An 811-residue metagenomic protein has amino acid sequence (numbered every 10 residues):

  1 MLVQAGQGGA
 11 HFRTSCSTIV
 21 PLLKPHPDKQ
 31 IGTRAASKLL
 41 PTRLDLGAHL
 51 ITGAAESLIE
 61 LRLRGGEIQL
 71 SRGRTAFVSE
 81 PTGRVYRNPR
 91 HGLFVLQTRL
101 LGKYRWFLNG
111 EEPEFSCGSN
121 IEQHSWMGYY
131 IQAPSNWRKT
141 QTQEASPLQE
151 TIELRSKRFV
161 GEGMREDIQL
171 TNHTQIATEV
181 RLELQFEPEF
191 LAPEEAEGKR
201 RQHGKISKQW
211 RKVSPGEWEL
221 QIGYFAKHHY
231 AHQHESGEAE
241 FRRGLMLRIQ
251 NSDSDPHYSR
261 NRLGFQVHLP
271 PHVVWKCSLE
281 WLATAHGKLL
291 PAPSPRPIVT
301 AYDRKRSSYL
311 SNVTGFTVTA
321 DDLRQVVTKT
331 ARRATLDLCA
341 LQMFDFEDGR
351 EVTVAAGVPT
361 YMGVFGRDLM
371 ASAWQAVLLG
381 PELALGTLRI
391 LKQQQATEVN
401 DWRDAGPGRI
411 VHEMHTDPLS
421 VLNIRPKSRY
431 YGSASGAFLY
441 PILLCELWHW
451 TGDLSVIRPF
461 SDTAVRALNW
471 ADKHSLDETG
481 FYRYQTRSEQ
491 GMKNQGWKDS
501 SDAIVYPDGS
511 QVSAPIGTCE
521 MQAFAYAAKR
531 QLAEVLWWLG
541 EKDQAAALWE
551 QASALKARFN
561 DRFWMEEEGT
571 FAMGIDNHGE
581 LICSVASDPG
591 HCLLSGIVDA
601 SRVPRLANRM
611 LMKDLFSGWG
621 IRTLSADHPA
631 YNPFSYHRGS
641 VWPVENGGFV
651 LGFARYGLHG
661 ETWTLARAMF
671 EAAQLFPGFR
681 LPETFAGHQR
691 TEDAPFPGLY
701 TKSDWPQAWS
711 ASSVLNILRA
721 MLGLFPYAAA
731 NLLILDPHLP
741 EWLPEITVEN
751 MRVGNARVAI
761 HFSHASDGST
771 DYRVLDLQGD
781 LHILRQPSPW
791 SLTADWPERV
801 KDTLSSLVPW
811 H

Functional and structural regions predicted by a protein language model:
F12, T18-D45, G163, T174-G363 (+8 more regions): Acidic/polar, glycine-enriched structural segments that form the non-catalytic walls/loops of the carbohydrate-binding
P21, D28-T151, V160-G163, Q175-A177 (+6 more regions): An extended acidic
Y129-N136, V318-V364, R389-Y430, L476-G517 (+9 more regions): Extended glycan-interaction surfaces of carbohydrate-active proteins
L170-T174, V774-D776: Asparagine-centered strand-capping/turn motif at beta-strand->loop junctions
I249-Q250, P291-K305, V326-R333, G380-Q394 (+7 more regions): Extended, well-ordered alpha-helical scaffold segments
M362-K493, C519-Q522, Y526, I582 (+4 more regions): Aromatic-rich carbohydrate-recognition surfaces in CAZymes
Y700-T747: Catalytic cores of secreted or luminal carbohydrate-active enzymes
A730-D767, D771-Y772: Surface beta-strand/loop "capping" patches
